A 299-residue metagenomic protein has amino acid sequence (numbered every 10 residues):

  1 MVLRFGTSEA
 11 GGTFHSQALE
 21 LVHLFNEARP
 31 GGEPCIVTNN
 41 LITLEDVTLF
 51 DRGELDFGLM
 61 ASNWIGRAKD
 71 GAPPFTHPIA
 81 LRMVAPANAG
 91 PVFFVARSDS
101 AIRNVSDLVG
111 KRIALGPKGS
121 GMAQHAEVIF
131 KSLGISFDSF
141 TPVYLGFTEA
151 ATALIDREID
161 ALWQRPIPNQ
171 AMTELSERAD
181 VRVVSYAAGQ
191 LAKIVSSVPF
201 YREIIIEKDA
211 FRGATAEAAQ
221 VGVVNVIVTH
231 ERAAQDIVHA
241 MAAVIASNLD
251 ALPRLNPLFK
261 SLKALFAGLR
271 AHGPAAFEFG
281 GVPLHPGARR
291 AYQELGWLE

Functional and structural regions predicted by a protein language model:
V2-A28, E33, V37, G90-D156 (+2 more regions): Bilobed "Venus flytrap"/periplasmic-binding protein-like clamshell domains and structurally analogous long
V22-G31, D51-L55, D70, K131-I135 (+5 more regions): Sec-exported extracytoplasmic/periplasmic mature domains
P30, I42, R52, P78-I79 (+4 more regions): Extracytoplasmic
G32, T38-G58: Divalent cation-coordinating acidic motifs and surrounding scaffolds that mediate Ca2+/Mg2+/Mn2+/Zn2+-dependent binding
S62-W64, D70-P73, S100, S136-D236: Pocket-lining segment of extracytoplasmic ligand-binding domains
G66-D70, I79-N88: Short beta-strand-centered segments that line the small-molecule binding cleft or hinge of alpha/beta clamshell
L115-V128, F200-A267: Ligand-binding clefts/hinges and TM-proximal coupling segments of bilobed small-molecule sensing domains
E149, D156-R157, P166-V183, K193-S196 (+1 more regions): An extracytoplasmic/periplasmic, membrane-proximal ligand-sensing/linker region
